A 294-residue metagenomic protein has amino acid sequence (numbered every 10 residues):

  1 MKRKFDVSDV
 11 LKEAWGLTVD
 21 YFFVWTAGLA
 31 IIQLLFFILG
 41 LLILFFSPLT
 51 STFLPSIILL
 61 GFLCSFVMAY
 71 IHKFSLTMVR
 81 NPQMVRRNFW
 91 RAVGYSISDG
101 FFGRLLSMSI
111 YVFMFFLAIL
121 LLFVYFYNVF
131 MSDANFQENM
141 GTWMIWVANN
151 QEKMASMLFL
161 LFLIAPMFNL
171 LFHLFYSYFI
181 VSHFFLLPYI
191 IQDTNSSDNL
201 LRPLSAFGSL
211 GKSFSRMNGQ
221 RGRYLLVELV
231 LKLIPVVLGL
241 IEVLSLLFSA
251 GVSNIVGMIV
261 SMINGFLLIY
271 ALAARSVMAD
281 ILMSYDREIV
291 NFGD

Functional and structural regions predicted by a protein language model:
M1-D294: Hydrophobic alpha-helical membrane segments
